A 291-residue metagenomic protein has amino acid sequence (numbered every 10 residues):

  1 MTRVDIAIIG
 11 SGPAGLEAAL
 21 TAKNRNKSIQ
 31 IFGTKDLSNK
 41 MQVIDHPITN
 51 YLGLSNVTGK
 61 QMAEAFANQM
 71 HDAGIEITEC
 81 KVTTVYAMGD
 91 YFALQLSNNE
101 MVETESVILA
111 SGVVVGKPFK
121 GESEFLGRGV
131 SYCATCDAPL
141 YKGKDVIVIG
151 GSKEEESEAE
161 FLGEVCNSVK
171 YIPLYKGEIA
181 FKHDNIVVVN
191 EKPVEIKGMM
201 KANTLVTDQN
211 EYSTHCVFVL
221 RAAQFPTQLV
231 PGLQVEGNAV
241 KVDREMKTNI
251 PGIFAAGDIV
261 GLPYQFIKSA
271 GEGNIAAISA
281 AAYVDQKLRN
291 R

Functional and structural regions predicted by a protein language model:
R3-D5, E79-C80, K142-K144, I250: Phosphate-coordination loops involved in phosphoryl transfer and adenosine-cofactor binding
V4-Q61, K144-E178: Beta1-alpha1 glycine-rich phosphate/pyrophosphate-binding loop at the start of Rossmann-like nucleotide-binding domains
A7-I9, M101-V114, T214-A222: Short hydrophobic core segments
A19-L20, E156-E160, I259-R291: A conserved FAD-binding loop/helix module that cradles the flavin
A22, M41-I44, P118-S123, P139-Y141 (+2 more regions): Short loop/helix-cap segments at secondary-structure boundaries that form the rim of catalytic
E64, M70-G89, A93-L96, V102 (+2 more regions): A Rossmann-like FAD-binding core segment of flavoenzymes
I77-L140: Glycine/small-residue-rich loop that forms an oxyanion/phosphate-binding "nest" at active or ligand-binding sites
P118, E124-L140, L220-I267, I275 (+1 more regions): FAD-site-proximal beta/loop scaffold in flavoenzymes
